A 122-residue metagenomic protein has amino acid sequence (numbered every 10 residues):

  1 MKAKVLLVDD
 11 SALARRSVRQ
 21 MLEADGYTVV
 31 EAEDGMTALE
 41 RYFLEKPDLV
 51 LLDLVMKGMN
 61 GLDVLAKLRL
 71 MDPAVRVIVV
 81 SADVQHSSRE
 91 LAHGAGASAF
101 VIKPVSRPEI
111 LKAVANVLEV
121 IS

Functional and structural regions predicted by a protein language model:
R16-A24, E90: Charged docking surfaces used in two-component/phosphorelay signaling
G26-E33, R41: Short hydrophobic/Thr-rich beta-strand motif most characteristic of the beta2 strand and flanking loop of CheY-like
D34-T37, N60-D63: Acidic catalytic/metal-coordinating carboxylates
V50, L54-V55: The short loop immediately C-terminal to the conserved phospho-acceptor aspartate in CheY-like receiver
K57-G58, Q85: The feature encodes the CheY-like receiver
D63, V84-A99, K112: Alpha4 helix (beta4-alpha4-beta5 surface) of REC/receiver domains from two-component response regulators
V105-V114: C-terminal output helix
